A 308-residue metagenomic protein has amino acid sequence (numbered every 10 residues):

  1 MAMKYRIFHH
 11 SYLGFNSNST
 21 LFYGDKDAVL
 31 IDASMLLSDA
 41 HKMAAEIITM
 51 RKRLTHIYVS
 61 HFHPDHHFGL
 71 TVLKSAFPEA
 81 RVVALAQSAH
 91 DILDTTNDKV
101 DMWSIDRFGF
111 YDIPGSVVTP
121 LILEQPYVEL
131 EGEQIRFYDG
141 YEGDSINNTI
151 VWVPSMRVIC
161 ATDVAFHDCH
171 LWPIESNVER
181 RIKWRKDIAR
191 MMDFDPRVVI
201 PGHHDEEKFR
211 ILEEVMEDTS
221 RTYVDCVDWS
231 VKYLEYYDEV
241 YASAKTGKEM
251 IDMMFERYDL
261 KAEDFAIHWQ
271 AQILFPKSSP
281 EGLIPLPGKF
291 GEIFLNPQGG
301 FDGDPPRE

Functional and structural regions predicted by a protein language model:
A2-T49, T149-D163: Conserved beta-strand hairpin/beta-sheet module of binuclear metal-dependent hydrolase folds, prominently
H10-Y12, S116-V118, D139-E142: Short Gly/Pro-enriched turn/cap motifs at secondary-structure boundaries
K26-D27, K52-T55, P78-A80, E133 (+1 more regions): Loop/turn elements at helix/coil->beta-strand transitions in domains of secreted/extracellular proteins
A28, M35-L37, Q134, D139-D228: Metallo-beta-lactamase
A45-Y127: Active-site HxH/HxHxD metal-binding segment of metal-dependent hydrolases
V117-E133, G143-V178, S278-P306: Mobile, glycine- and charge-enriched loop segments and immediately flanking short secondary-structure elements within
D193-D195, E206-E308: Accessory terminal helices/loops
